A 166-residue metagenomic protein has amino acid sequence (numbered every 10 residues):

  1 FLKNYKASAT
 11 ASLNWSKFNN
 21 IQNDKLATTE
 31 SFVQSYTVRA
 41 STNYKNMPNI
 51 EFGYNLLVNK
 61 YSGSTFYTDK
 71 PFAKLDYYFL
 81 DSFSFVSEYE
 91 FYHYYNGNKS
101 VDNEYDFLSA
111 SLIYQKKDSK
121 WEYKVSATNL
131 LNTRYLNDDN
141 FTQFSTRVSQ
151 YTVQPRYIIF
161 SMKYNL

Functional and structural regions predicted by a protein language model:
F1-L166: Exposed, low-structure sequence patches enriched in small/polar residues
